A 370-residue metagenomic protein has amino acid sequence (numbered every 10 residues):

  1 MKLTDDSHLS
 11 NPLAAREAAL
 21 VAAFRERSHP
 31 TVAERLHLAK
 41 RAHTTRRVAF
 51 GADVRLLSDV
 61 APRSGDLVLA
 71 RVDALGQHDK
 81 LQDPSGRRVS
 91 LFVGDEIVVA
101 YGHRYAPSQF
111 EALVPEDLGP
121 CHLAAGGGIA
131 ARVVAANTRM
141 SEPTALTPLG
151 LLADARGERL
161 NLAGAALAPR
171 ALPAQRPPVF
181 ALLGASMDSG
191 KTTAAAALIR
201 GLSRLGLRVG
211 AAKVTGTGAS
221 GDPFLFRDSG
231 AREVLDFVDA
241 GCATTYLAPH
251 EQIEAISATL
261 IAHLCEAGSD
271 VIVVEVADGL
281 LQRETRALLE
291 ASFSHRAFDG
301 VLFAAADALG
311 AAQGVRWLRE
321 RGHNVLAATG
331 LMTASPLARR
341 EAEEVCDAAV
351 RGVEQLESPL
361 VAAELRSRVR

Functional and structural regions predicted by a protein language model:
M1-C121, G126: N-terminal accessory targeting/assembly segments
T45-A61, D79, V345-C346, V353-R370: NTP-binding/hydrolysis catalytic cores, primarily Walker-type P-loop NTPases
L75-Q77, G184-G190, A305-D307: Short, glycine-rich nucleotide/cofactor-binding loops
D83-S85, E116, P120, R204-R208 (+2 more regions): Charge-biased, low-complexity intrinsically disordered regions
F92, I97-H103, S108-E111, P115-V179: Extreme N-terminal, non-catalytic leader segments that precede Walker-type/kinase nucleotide-binding cores
A124-A163, L225, H250-E266, V271 (+1 more regions): Conserved catalytic-core segment of NTP-binding enzymes
A163-T217: Walker A (P-loop) phosphate-binding motif
R200-T244, E251, R316-E320, P336-C346: N-terminal phosphate/diphosphate-binding loop that engages ATP/GTP or pyrophosphate donors across diverse enzyme folds
